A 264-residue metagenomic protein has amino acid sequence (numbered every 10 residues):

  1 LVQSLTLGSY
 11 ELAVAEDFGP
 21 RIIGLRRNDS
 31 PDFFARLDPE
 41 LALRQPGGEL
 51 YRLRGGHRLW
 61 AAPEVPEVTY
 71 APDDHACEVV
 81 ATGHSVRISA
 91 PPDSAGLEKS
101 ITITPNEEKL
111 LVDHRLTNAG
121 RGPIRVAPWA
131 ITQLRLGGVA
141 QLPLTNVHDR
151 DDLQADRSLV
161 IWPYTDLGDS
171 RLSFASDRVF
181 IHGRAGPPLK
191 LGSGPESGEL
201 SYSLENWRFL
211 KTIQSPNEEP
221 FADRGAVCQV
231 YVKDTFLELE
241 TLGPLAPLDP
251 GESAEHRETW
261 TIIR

Functional and structural regions predicted by a protein language model:
L1-R264: Surface-exposed acidic/polar loop and edge beta-strand patches at domain peripheries
